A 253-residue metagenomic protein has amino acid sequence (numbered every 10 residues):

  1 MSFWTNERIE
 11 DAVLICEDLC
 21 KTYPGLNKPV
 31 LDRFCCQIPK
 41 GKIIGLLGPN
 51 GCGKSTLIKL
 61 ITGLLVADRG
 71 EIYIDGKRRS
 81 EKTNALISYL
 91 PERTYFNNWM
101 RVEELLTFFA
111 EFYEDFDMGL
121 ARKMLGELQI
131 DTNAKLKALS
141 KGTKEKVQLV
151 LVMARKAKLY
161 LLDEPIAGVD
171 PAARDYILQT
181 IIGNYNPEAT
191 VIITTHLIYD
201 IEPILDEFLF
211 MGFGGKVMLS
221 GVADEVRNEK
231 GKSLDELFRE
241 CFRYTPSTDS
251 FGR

Functional and structural regions predicted by a protein language model:
S2-C16, C20-R33, K40: A short, flexible loop at the N-terminus of ABC-type nucleotide-binding domains that lies
P49-G53: Walker A (P-loop) phosphate-binding loop of ABC-type ATPase nucleotide-binding domains
T62: Helix-to-loop junction immediately C-terminal to a conserved catalytic motif
G70-T83: Conserved ABC transporter NBD signature motif
E92-V147: ABC-family P-loop ATPase nucleotide-binding domains
Y160-E164, V169: Catalytic Walker B motif of ABC-type/P-loop ATPase nucleotide-binding domains
F208-V222: H-loop (His-switch) and adjacent beta-strand-loop-beta switch element of ABC-type ATPase nucleotide-binding domains
